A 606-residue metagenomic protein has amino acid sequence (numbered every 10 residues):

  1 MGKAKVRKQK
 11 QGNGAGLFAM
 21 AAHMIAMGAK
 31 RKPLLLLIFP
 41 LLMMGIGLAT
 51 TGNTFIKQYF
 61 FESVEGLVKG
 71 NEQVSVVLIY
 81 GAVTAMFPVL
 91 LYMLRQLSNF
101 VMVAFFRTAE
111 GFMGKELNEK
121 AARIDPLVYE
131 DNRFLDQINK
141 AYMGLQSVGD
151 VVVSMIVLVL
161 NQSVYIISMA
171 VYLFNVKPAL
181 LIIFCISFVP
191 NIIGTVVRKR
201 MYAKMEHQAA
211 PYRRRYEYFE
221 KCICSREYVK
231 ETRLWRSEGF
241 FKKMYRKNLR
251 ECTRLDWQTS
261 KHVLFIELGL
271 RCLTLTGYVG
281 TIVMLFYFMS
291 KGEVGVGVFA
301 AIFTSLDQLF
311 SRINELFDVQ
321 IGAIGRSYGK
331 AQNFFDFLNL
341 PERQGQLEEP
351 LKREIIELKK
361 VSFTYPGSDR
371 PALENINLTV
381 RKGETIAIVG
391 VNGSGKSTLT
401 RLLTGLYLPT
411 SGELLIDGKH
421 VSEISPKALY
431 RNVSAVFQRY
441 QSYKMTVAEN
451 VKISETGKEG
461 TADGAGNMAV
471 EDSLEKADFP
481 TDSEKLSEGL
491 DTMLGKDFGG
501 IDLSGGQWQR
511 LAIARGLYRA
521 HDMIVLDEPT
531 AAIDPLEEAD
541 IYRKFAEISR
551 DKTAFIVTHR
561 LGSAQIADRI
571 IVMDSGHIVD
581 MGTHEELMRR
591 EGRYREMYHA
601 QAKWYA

Functional and structural regions predicted by a protein language model:
M1-A22, F106-S147, Y212-L255, S327-N339 (+2 more regions): Extended non-transmembrane interhelical loops and adjacent amphipathic helices of multipass membrane proteins
M1-T50, V68-I79, S98-M102, D131-I167 (+5 more regions): Membrane-integrated ABC transporters
L36-L94, V171-V189, I193-Y202, T276 (+2 more regions): Transmembrane helix-loop-helix hairpins at lipid-water interfaces of multipass membrane proteins, especially the type-1
L67-V68, V171-I186, K261-A331: Helix-loop-helix
M86-T108, V157-N161, I183-A210, Y228-V229 (+2 more regions): Alpha-helical transmembrane segments of multi-pass membrane proteins
Y142-V152, K204-P211, K221-C224, R233-T276 (+5 more regions): An intracellular "coupling" helix at the cytosolic face of ABC transporter transmembrane type-1 domains
Y218, G295-V298, I302-S368, L408-T410 (+3 more regions): ABC transporter TMD-NBD coupling linker
P350-A606: ABC-type nucleotide-binding domain
